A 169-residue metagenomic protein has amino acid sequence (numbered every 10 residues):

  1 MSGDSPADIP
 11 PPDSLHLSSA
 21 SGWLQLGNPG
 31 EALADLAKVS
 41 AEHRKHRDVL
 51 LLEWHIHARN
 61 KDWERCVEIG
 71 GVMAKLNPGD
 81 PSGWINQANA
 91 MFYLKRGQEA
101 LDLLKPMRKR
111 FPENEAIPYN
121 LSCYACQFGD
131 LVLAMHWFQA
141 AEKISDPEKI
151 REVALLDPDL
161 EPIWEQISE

Functional and structural regions predicted by a protein language model:
S2-S5, S145-E169: Terminal, low-structured helical/coil segments at or just beyond the last alpha-helical repeat
I9-R59: Alpha-helical segment of the N-proximal tetratricopeptide repeat
S21, H55, N89, C123-Y124: Residue-level recognition of tetratricopeptide repeat
R47-D48, P81-S82, E115-P118, K143-L156: Boundary/linker segments of alpha-helical solenoid repeat arrays
D48-A116: Alpha-helical adaptor scaffolds
C126-K149: TPR/TPR-like (Sel1-like) alpha-helical repeat modules
